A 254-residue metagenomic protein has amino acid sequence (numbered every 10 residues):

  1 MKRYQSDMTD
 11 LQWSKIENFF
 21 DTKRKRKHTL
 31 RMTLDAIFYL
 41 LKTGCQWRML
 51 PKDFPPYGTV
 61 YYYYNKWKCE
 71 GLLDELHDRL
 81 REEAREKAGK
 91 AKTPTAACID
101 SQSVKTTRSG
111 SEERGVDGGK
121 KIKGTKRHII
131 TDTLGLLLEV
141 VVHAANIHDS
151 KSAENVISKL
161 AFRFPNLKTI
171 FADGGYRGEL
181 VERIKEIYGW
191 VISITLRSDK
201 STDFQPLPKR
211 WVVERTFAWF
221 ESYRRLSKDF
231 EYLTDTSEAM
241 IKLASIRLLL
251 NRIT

Functional and structural regions predicted by a protein language model:
M1-T254: Short alpha-helical elements
